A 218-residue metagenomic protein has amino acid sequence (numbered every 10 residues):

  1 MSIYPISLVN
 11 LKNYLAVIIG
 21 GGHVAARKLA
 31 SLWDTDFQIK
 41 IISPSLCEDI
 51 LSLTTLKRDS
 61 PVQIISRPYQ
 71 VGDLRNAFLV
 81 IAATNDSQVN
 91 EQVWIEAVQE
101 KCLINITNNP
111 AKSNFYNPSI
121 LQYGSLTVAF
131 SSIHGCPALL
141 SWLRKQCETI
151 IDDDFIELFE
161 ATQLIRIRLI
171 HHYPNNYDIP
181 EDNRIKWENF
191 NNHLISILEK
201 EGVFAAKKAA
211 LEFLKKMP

Functional and structural regions predicted by a protein language model:
M1-S45, I50-L53: Hydrophobic, well-ordered beta-alpha structural blocks that scaffold small-molecule cofactor pockets
G22-V24, Q88, H134: Residue-level detector of alpha-helix initiation sites
I39, I64, L103-I104: Hydrophobic beta-strand scaffold residues
S43, I64-P68, N108: Short loop/edge segments at beta-strand edges and connector loops that shape dinucleotide/nucleotide cofactor-binding
T55-R75: Glycine-rich, highly charged phosphate/nucleotide-binding loops
L79-N85, N90-Y116: ADP-ribose/adenylate-binding Rossmann-like module
I106-I156: E1/E1-like adenylate-forming module used to activate ubiquitin-like modifiers and sulfur-carrier proteins
H134-P218: An accessory alpha-helical subdomain
